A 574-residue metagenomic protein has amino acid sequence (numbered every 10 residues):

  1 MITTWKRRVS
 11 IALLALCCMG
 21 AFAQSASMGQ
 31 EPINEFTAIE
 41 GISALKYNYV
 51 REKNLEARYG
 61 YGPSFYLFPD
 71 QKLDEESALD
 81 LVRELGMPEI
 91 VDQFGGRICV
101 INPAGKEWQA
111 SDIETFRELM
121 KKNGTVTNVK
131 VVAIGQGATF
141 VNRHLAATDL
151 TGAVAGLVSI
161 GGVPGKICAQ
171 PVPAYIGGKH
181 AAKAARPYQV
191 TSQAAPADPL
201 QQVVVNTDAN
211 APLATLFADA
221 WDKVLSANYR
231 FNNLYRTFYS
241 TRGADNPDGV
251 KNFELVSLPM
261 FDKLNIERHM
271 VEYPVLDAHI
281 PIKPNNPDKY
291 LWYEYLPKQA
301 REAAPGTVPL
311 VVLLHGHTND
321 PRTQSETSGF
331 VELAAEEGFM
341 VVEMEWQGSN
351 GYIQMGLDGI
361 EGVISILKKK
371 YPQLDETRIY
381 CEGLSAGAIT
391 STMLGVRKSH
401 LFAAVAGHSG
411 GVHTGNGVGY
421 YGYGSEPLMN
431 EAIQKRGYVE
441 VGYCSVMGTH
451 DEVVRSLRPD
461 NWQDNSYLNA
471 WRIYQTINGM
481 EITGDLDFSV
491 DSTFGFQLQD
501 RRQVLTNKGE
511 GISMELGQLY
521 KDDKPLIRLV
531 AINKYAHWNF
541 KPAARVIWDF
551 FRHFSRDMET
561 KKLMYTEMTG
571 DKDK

Functional and structural regions predicted by a protein language model:
I2-A12: Bacterial N-terminal signal peptides that target proteins for export
I11-G20: Bacterial N-terminal signal peptides
A23-S64, Q93-R97, N102-A104, S111-E114 (+11 more regions): A domain-start/cap signature at the N-terminus of enzymes
A57-G62, L67-E107, R301-V308, L313-Y352 (+2 more regions): Short substrate-entry loop that stabilizes the transition state in hydrolases
L67-P69, I160, L314, H408 (+1 more regions): Alpha/beta-hydrolase
G105-T125, V129-V131, R143, G351-Q373 (+1 more regions): Alpha/beta-hydrolase active-site loop
K130-V132, G156-V158, R378-Y380, A404-A406: Residue in the alpha/beta-hydrolase core beta-strand immediately N-terminal to the catalytic nucleophile
L150-L200, A404, G410-D523, H537: The feature captures the conserved acid-bearing segment of alpha/beta-hydrolase catalytic domains
